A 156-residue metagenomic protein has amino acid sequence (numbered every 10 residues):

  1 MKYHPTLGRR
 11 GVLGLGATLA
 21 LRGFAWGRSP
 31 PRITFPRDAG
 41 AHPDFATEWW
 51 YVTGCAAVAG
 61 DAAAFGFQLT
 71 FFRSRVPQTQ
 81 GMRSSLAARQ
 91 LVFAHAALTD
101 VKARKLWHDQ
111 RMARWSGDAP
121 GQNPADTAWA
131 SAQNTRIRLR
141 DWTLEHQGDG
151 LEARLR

Functional and structural regions predicted by a protein language model:
K2-P5, G11-L19, G23-R156: Targeting-peptide/extracellular-domain and disordered-appendage signature
